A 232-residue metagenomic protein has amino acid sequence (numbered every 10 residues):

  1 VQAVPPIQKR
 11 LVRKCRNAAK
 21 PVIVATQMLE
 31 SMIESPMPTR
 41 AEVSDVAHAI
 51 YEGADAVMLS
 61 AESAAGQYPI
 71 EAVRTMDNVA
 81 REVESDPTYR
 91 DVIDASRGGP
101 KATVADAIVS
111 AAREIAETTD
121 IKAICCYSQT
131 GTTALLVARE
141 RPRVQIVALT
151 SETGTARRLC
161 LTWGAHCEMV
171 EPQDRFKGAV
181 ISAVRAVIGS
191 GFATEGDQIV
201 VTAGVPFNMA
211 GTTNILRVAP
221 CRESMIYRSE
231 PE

Functional and structural regions predicted by a protein language model:
Q8, S63-S85, I215-V218: C-terminal helical cap(s) of enzyme catalytic domains, especially alpha/beta-barrels
N17, M76-R113, S229-E232: Long, charged amphipathic helices and adjacent flexible linkers at domain junctions
V22-A25, I50, V57-L59, I146: Hydrophobic faces of well-ordered beta-strands that scaffold small-molecule active sites in alpha/beta enzyme cores
Q27, A49, V137, I199: Conserved, mostly hydrophobic/aromatic
E30-E52: Catalytic cores of alpha/beta
V46-P69: Glycine-rich phosphate-binding active-site loops on the catalytic face of alpha/beta enzymes
T133-L135, R141-G178: Nucleotide-binding motor/catalytic cores of P-loop/tubulin-like NTPases across gene-expression machines
R185, T194-F207, T213-I226: C-terminal binding/interaction regions
